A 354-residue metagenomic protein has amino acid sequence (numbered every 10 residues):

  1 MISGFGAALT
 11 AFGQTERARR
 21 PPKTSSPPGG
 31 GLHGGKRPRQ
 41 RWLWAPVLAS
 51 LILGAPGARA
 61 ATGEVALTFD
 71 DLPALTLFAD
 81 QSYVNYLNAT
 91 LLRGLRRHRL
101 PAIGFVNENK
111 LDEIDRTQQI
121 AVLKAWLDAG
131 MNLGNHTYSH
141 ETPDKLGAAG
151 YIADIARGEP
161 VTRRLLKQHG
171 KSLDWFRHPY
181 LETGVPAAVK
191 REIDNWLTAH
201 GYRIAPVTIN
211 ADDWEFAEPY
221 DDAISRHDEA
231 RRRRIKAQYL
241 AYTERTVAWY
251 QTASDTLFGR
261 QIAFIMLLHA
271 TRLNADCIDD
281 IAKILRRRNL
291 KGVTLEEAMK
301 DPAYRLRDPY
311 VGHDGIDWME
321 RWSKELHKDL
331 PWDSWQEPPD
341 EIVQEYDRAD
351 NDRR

Functional and structural regions predicted by a protein language model:
M1, G35-A45: Bacterial N-terminal signal peptides that target proteins for export
G13, A58-G63: Boundary at the C-terminal end of the N-terminal hydrophobic targeting segment
R20-P21, S26-P38: Short, low-complexity intrinsically disordered segments enriched in A/P/G/S/L with frequent Arg, especially at protein
A45-G54: Bacterial N-terminal signal peptides
A61-L181, M266-L267, I284, K291: Active-site beta->alpha N-cap acidic-glycine motif
A79-D80, E141-K167, P186-H200, T208-F258 (+1 more regions): Alpha-helical scaffold elements lining the catalytic groove of polysaccharide deacetylases
R97-A102, P206, R260, A270-R354: C-terminal domain-boundary segment and adjacent tail
